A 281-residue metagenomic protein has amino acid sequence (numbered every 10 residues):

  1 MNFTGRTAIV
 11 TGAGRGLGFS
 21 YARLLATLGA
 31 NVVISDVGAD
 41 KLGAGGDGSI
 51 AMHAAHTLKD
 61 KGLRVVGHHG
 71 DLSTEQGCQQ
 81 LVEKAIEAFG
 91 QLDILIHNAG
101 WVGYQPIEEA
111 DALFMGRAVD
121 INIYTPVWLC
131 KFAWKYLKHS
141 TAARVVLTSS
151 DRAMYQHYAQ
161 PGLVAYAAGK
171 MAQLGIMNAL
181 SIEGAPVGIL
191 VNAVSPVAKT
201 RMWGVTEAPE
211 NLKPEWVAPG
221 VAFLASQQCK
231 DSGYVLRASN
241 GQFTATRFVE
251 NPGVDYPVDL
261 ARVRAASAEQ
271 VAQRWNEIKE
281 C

Functional and structural regions predicted by a protein language model:
N2-I34: Canonical Rossmann dinucleotide-binding motif of NAD(H)/NADP(H)-dependent dehydrogenases/reductases, specifically
F3-T4, K61-V66, K84-H97, G103 (+1 more regions): A glycine-rich helix->loop->beta "capping" turn within Rossmann-like NAD(P)(H)-dependent oxidoreductase domains
R6, L63-R64, Q91-L92, L137-D151 (+2 more regions): Active-site loop of short-chain dehydrogenase/reductase
D47-M52, T74, E87, G100-G116 (+3 more regions): Conserved mid-core segment of classical short-chain dehydrogenase/reductases
W101, E108-V127, V146, Q173: Catalytic Tyr-X3-Lys loop
I121-T141, S181-I182, P186: Amphipathic alpha-helical dimer-interface segment in Rossmann-like NAD(P)H-dependent oxidoreductases
K138, R144-A172, M177-N178, I182-P186 (+1 more regions): Catalytic loop of short-chain dehydrogenase/reductase
P209-C281: C-terminal helical subdomain
